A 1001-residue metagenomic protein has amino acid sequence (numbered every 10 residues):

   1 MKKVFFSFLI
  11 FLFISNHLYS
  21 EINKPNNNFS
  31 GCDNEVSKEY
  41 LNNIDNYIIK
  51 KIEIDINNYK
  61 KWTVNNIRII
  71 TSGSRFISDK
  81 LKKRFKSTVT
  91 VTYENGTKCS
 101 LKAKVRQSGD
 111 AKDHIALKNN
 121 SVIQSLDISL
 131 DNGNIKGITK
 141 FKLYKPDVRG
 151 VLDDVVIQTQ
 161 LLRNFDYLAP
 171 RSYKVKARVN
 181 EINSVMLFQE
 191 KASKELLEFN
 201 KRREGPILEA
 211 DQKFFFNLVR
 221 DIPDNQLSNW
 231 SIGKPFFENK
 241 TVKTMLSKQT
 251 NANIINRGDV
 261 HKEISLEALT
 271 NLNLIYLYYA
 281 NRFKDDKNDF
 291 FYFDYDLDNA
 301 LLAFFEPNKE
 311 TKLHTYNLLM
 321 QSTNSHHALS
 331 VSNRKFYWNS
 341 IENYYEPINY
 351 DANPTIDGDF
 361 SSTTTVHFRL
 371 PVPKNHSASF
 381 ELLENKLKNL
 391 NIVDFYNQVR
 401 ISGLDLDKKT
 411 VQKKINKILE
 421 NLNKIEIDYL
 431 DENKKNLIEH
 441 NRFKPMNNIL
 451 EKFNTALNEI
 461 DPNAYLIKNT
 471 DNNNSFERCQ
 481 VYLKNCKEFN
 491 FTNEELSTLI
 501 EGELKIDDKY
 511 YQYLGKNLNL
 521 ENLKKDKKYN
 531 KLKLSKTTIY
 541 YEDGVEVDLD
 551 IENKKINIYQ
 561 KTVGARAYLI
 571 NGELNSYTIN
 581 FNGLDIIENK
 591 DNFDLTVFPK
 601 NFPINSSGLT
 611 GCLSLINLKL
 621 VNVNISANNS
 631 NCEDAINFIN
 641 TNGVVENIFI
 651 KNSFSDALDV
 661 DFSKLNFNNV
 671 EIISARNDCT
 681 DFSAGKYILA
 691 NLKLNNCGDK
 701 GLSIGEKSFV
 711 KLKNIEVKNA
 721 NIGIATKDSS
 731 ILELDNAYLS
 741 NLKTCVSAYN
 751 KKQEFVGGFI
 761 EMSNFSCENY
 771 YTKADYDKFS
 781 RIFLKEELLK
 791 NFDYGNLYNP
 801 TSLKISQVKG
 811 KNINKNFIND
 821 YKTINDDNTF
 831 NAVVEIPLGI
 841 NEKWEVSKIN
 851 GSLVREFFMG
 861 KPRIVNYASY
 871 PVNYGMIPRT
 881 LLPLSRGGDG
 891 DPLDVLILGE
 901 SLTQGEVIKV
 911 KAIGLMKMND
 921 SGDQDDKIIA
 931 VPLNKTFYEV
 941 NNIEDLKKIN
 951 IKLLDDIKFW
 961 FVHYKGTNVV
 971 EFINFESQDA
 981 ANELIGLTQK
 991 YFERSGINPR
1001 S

Functional and structural regions predicted by a protein language model:
V4-F13: Sec-dependent N-terminal signal peptides
L18-K525: Phosphate/dinucleotide-binding and metal-coordinating scaffold of catalytic cores in nucleotide-dependent enzymes
N95-L101, N134-I138, L152, N473-F476 (+7 more regions): Short, surface-exposed beta-strand/loop "edge" segments at domain boundaries and coil↔beta transitions
D110-K112, Q321-S325, C632, S653-S655 (+4 more regions): Short beta-turn/strand-loop junction motif enriched in small, turn-promoting residues
K194, A352-P354, V717, L739 (+3 more regions): Short, glycine-/Ser/Thr-/acidic-enriched flexible segments
Y513-K804: Extracellular beta-rich repeat passengers
I805-S1001: Hydrophobic N-terminal alpha-helices or hydrophobic patches in metabolic proteins across all domains of life
